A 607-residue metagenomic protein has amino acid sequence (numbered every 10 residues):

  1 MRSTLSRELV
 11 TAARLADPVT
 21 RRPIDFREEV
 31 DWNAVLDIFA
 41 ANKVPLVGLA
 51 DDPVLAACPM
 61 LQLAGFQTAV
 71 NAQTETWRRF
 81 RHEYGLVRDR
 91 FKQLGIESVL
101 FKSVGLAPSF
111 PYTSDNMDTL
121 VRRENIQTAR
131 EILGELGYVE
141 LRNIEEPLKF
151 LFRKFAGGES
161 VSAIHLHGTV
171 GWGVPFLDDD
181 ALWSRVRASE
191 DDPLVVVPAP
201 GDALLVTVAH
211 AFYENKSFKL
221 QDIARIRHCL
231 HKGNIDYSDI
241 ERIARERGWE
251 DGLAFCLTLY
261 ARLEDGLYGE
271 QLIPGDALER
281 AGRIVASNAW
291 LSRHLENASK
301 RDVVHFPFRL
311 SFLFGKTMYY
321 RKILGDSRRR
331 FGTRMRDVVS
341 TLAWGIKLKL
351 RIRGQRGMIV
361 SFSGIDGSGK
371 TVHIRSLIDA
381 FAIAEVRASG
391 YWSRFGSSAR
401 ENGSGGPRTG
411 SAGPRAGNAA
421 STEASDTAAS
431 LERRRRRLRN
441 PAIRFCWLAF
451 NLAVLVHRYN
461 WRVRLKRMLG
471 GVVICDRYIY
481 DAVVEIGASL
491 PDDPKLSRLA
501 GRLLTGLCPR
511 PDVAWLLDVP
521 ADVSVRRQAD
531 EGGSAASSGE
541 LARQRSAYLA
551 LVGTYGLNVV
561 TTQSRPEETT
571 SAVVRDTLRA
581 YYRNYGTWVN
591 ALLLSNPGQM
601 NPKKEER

Functional and structural regions predicted by a protein language model:
M1-D115, V121-M358, K604-R607: Conserved NTP-donor binding/palm subdomain of two-metal-ion nucleotidyltransferases/polymerases, i.e., the charged
F362: Hydrophobic anchor at the beta1->P-loop junction of P-loop NTPases
I365: P-loop (Walker A) phosphate-binding loop of NTP-binding proteins
K370: Conserved lysine of the Walker
H373: Hydrophobic positions on the alpha1 helix immediately C-terminal to the Walker A/P-loop
F395-P491, K495: ATP-dependent small-molecule kinase phosphotransfer cores that center on conserved nucleotide phosphate-binding segments
V472, R477-L549: A glycine- and Lys/Arg-enriched "phosphate-lid" helix/loop adjacent to the NTP-binding pocket of small-molecule kinases
D522-R607: NTP-dependent small-molecule kinase module
